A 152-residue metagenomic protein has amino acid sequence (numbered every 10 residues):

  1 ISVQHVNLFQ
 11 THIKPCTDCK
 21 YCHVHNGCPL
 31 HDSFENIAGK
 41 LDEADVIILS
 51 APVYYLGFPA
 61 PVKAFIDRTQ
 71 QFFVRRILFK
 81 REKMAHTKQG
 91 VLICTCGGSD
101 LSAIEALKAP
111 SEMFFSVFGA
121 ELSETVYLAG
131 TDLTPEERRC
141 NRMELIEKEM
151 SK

Functional and structural regions predicted by a protein language model:
I1-V74, V126, G130-K152: N-terminal beta1-alpha1-beta2 submodule of the flavodoxin-like/Rossmannoid cofactor-binding fold
L78-S123: Short, glycine-/small-residue-rich phosphate/pyrophosphate-handling segment
